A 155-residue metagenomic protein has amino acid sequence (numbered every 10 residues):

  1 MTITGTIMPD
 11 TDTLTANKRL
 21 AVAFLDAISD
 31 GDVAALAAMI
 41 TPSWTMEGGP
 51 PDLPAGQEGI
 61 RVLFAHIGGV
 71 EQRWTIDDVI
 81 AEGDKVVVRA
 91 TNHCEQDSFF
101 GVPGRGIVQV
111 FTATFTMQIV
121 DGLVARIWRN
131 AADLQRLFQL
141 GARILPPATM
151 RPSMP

Functional and structural regions predicted by a protein language model:
T2-P155: C-terminal and inter-domain tail/linker signature
